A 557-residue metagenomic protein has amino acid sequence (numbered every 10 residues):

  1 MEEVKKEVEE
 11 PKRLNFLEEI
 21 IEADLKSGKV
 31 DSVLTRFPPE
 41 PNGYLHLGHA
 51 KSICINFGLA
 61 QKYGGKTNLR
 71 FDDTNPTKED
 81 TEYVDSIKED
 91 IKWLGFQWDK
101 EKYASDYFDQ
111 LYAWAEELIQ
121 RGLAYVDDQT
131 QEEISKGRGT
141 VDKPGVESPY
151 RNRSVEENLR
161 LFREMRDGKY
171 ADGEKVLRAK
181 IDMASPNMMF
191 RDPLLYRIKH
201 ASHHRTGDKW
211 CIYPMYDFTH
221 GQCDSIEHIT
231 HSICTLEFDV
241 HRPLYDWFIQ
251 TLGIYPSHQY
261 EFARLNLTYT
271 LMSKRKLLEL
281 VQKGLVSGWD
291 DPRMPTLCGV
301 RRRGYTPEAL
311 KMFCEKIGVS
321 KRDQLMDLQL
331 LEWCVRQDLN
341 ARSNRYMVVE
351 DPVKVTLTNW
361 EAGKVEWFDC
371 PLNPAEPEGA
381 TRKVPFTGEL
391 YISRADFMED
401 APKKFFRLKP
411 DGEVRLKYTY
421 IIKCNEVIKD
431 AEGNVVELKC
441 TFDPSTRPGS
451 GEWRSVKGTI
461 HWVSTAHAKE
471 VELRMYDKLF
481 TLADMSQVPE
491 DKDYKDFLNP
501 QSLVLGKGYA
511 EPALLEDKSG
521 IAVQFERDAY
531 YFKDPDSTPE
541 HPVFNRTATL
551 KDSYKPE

Functional and structural regions predicted by a protein language model:
E10-E22, K26-K88, H203-T235: N-terminal catalytic cores of NTP/NDP-binding nucleotidyl/phosphoryl-transfer enzymes
S27-K29, G58-K66, D90-K100, S225-I226 (+2 more regions): Secondary-structure transition/capping motifs at alpha-helix termini and the adjoining loop/turn into the next element
G28, N56, I87, L118 (+3 more regions): Residue-level signal for inorganic ion chemistry
P38-N42, R70-K78, K100-D109, E132 (+5 more regions): Conserved short loop/turn motifs at secondary-structure junctions
D73-N75, T81, Y103, E117-K276 (+4 more regions): Active-site cores that bind ATP or allylic diphosphates and position pyrophosphate for catalysis
Y83-D109, W114-E117, G122-Y125: A glycine-rich helix N-cap at a beta->alpha junction
P256-C334: Long, charged, mostly alpha-helical binding arms that flank functional sites
F313-E557: Substrate/cofactor-recognition hotspot
